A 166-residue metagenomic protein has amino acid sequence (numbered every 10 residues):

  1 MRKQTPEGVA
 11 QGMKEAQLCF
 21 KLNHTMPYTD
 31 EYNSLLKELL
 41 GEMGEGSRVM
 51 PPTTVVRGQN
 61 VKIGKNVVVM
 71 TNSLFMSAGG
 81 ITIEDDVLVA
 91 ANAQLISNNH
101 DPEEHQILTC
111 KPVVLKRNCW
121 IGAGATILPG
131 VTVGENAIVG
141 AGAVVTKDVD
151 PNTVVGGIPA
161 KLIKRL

Functional and structural regions predicted by a protein language model:
M1-G46, P159-I163: Terminal amphipathic alpha-helical/low-complexity segments used for targeting or macromolecular assembly
K3, F20, H24, P51 (+2 more regions): Conserved short-loop catalytic and cofactor-binding motifs
M26, S97-N99: A general structural signal marking secondary-structure boundaries and capping sites
E38, V61-I63: Short, T/G/N/S-enriched strand-turn elements that build extracellular solenoid repeat scaffolds
E45, M50-P51, V56-R57, G64-K65 (+14 more regions): Left-handed beta-helix
N99-D101, H105-I107, V131, R165-L166: Conserved catalytic-core motifs of eukaryotic protein kinase domains, centered on the activation segment
